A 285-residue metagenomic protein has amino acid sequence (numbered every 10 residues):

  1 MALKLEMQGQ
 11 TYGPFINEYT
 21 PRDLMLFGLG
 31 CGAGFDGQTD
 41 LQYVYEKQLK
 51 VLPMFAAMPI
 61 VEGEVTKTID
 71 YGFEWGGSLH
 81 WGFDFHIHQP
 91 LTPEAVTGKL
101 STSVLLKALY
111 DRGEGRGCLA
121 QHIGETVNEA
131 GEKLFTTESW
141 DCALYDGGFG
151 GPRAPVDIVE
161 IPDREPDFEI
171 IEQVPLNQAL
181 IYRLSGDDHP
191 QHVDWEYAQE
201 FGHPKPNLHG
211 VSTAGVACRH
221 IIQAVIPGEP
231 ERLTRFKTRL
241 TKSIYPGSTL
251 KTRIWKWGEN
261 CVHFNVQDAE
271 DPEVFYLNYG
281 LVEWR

Functional and structural regions predicted by a protein language model:
M1-G9, W81-Q173, L240, I244-P246 (+1 more regions): HotDog/MaoC-like acyl-thioester-processing domains
M1-K99: Hydrophobic, proline/glycine-rich low-complexity stretches
A2-V44, D157-T213, H220-Q223: A contiguous, surface-exposed recognition patch within enzymatic or periplasmic domains that forms
T11, D36-G37, N128-E132, P227-G228: Short, glycine- and charge-enriched coil/turn segments that flank and shape catalytic ligand pockets
F27, T136, L233-R235, L277: Hydrophobic residues on conserved beta-strands that form the core of alpha/beta folds
V51-M54, I181, K242, P246-S248: Short, solvent-exposed polar/charged micro-motifs at secondary-structure junctions
H192, E196-V274, R285: Catalytic-pocket segment enriched in acidic/His residues
